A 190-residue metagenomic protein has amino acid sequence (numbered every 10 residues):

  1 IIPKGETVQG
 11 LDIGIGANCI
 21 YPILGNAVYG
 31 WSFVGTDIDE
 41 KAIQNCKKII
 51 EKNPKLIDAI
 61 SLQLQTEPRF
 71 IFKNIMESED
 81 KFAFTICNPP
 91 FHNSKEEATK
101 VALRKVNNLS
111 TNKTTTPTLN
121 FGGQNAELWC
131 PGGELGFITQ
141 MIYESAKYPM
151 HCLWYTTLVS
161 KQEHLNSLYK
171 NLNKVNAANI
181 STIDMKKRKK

Functional and structural regions predicted by a protein language model:
I1-E6, K55: S-adenosylmethionine-dependent methyltransferases
K4-A17, V34: Conserved class I S-adenosyl-L-methionine
G5-T7, G30, K81-F82, C152: A general structural motif
A17-W31: Conserved SAM-binding loop of SAM-dependent methyltransferases across substrates and taxa, primarily the Class I
G30-I38: Glycine-rich phosphate/diphosphate-binding loop of Rossmann-like nucleotide-binding domains
I38-E40, K47-K48, K52-T182: S-adenosylmethionine
D184-K187: A short hydrophobic beta-strand->loop->alpha-helix junction that borders the nucleotide-binding pocket of P-loop NTPases
